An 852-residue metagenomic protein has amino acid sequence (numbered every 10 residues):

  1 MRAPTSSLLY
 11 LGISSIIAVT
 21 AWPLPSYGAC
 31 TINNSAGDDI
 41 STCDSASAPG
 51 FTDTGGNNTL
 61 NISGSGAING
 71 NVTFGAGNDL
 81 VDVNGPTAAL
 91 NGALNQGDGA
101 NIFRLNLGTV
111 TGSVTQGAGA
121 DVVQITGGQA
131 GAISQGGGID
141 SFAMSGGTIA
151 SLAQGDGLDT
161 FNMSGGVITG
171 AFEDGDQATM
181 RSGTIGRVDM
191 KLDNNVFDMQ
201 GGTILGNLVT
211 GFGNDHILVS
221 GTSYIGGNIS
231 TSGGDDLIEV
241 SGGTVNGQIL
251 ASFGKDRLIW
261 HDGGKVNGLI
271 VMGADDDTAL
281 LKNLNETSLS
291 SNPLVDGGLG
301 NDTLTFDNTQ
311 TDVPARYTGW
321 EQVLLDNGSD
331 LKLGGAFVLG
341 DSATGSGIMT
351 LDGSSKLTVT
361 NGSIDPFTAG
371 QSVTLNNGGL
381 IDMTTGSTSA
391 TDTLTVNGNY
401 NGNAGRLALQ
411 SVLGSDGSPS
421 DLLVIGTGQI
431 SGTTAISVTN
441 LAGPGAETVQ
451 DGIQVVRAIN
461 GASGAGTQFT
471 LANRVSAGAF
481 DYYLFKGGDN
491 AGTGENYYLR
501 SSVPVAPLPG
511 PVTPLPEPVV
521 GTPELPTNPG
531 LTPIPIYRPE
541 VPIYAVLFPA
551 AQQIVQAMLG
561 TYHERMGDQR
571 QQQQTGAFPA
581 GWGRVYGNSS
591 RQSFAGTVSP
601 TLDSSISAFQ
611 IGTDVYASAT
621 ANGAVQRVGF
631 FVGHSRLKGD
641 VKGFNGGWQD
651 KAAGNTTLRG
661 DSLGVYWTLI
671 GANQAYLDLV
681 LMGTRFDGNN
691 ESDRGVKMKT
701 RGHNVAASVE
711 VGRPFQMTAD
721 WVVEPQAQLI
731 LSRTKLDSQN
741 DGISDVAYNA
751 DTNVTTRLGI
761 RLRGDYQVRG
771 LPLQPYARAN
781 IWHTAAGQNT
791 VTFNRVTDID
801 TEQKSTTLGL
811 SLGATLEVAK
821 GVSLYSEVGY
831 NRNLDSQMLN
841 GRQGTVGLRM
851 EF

Functional and structural regions predicted by a protein language model:
M1-Y27: Gram-negative bacterial Sec-dependent N-terminal signal peptides
R2, S7, A408-S411, P419 (+1 more regions): Outer-membrane translocation/initiation segment of Type V secreted surface proteins
Y27-A76, D330-D341, T575, P579-G581 (+1 more regions): N-terminal segments that cap or nucleate solenoid repeat domains
N34, I68, L90, I168 (+9 more regions): Extracellular beta-solenoid/beta-roll
G37, G56, I68, G75-G77 (+24 more regions): Conserved consensus positions within extracellular tandem repeat modules
D38-S41, S45-G50, G55-G64, N78-V81 (+21 more regions): Acidic Asp/Glu-based divalent-cation binding sites
N71-V72, N84, A93-L94, N106 (+16 more regions): Tandem-repeat architecture and repeat-register "anchor" residues
L250, V271, P366-A369, G386 (+3 more regions): Membrane translocator/pore-forming domains, dominated by Gram-negative outer-membrane beta-barrels
